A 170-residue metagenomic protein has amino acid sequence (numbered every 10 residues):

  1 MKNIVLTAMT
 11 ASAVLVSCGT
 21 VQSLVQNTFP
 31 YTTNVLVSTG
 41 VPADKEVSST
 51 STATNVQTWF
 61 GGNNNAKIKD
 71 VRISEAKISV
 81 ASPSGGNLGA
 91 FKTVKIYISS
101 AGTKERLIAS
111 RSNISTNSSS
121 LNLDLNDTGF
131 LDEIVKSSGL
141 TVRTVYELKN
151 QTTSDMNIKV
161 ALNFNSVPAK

Functional and structural regions predicted by a protein language model:
V14-S17: C-terminal motif of bacterial Sec signal peptides marking the signal peptidase cleavage site
G19-Q22: Bacterial signal peptide processing site
N27-K45: Post-signal peptide N-terminal segment of mature Sec-exported envelope proteins
T39-E75: Post-signal-peptide N-terminal segment of Sec-exported extracytoplasmic proteins
V71, N87-V94: Short coil-to-beta strand junction motifs in C2/discoidin
S79-A90, N150-T153: Extended, low-complexity, turn-rich repeat/linker tracts enriched in Gly/Pro/Ser/Thr and Asp/Glu that occur
K92-E133: Beta-strand-rich interaction/scaffold domains
S118-A161: Cysteine-clustered segments with highest specificity for TGF-beta superfamily mature ligands
